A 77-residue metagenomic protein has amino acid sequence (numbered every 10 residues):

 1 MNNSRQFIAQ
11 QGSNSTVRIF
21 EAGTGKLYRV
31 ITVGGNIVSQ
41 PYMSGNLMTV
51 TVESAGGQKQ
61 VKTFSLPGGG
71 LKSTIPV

Functional and structural regions predicted by a protein language model:
M1, G35-G45, V77: Repeated scaffold domains used in trafficking and secretory/extracellular systems, primarily beta-propellers
M1-Q11: Beta-strand-rich domains and repeat architectures in extracellular enzymes and scaffolds, especially beta-propellers
S4, A55-Q58: Short, solvent-exposed loop/turn segments that connect beta-strands within catalytic domains and beta-strand-rich
A9-S13, V50-G56: Beta-strand C-termini and the immediately following turn/loop, strongest in propeller blades
S13-S15, S39: Repeated polar recognition positions within modular binding domains
E21-G25, S65-G69: Short loop/turn segments that connect beta-strands within beta-propeller blades
K26-I31, G70-P76: A short beta-strand motif characteristic of beta-propeller blades
